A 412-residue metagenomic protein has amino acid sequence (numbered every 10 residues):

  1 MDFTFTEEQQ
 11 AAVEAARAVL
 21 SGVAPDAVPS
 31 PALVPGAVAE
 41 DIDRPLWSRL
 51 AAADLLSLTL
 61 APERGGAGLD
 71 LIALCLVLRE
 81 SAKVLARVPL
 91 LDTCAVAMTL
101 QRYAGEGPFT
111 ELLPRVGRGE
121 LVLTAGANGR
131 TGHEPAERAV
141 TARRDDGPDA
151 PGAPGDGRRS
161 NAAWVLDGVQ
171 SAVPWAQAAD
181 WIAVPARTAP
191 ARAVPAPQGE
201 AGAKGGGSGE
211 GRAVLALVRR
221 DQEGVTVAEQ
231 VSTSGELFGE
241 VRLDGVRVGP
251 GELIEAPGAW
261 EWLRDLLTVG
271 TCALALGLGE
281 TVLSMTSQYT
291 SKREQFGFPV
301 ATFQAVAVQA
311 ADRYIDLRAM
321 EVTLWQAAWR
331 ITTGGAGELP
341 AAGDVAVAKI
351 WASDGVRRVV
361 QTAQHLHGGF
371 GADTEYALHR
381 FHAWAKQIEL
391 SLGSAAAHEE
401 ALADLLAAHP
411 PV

Functional and structural regions predicted by a protein language model:
M1-V84, G119, T268-V412: Alpha-helical interface subdomain recognition
G22, T99-R102, R115, S171: Amphipathic alpha-helical regulatory segments at dimerization interfaces that relay allosteric signals between sensory
S48, I72-R79, C94-M98, T110 (+1 more regions): N-terminal, well-ordered alpha-helical segments
L58-L60, L91-C94, T124, R219-D221 (+1 more regions): Short beta-strands and strand-loop turn motifs
A86-V88, E106-L113, V122-T124: Short secondary-structure capping/junction motifs at helix and strand boundaries
R87-G107: N-terminal glycine-rich flavin-associated loop
L90, V225-V227, L253-I254, F296 (+2 more regions): Short clusters of hydrophobic/aromatic residues that line enzyme substrate/ligand-binding pockets
L113-E280, S284: FAD-binding core of flavoproteins
